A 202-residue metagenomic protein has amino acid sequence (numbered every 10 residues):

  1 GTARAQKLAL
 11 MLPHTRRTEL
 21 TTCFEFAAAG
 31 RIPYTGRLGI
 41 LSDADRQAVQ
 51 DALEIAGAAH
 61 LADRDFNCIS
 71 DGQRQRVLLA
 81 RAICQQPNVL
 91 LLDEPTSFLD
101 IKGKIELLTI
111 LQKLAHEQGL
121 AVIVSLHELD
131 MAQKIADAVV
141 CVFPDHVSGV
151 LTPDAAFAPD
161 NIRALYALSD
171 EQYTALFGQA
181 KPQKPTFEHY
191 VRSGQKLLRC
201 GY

Functional and structural regions predicted by a protein language model:
A28, D43-L61: Conserved ABC ATPase "signature" region
I40, D65-I69, Q73: Conserved ABC ATPase signature
Q86: Conserved catalytic motifs of ABC-family nucleotide-binding domains
L90-D93: Catalytic Walker B motif of ABC-type/P-loop ATPase nucleotide-binding domains
L126-H127: H-loop/switch region of ABC-family ATPase nucleotide-binding domains
V139-A155: H-loop (His-switch) and adjacent beta-strand-loop-beta switch element of ABC-type ATPase nucleotide-binding domains
P159-D160, L165-Y202: ABC ATPase nucleotide-binding domains
